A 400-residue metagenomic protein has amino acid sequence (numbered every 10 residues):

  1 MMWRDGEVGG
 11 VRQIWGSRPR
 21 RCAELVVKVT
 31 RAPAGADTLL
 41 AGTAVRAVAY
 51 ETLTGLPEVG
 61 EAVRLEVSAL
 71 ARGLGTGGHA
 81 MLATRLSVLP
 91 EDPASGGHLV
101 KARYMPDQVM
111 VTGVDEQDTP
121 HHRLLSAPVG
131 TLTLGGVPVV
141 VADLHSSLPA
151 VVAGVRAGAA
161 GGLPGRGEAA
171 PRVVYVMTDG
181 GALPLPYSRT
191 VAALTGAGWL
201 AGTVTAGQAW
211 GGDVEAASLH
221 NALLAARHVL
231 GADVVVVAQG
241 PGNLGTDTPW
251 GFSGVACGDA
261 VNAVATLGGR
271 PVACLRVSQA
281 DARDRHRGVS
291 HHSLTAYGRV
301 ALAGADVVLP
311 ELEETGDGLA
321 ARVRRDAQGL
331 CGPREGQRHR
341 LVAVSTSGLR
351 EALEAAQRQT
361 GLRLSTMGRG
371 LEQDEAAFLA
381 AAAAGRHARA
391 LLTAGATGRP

Functional and structural regions predicted by a protein language model:
M2-G136, A159-R172: Extended, charged alpha/beta regions that create polyanion-binding interfaces
W3, A62-V67, R338-P400: Extended hydrophobic packing segments that form well-structured cores
W3, C22, E51-E58, A142-S146 (+6 more regions): Conserved active-site and cofactor/substrate-binding residues in soluble primary-metabolism enzymes
D5, W15, R20, V45 (+4 more regions): Charge-biased, low-complexity intrinsically disordered regions
Q13, A62-S68, R72-G73, A153-G161 (+8 more regions): Generic secondary-structure signature for well-ordered alpha-helical cores
L74-G75, G161-P171, P271-R276, A282 (+2 more regions): Flexible, glycine/charged-enriched surface loops at secondary-structure junctions
T112-L219: Phosphate-binding glycine-rich loops and their immediate beta-loop-alpha structural context
T203-L223, V229, V236-A343, E354 (+1 more regions): A structural signal for small-residue-enriched, beta-sheet-centric alpha/beta enzyme cores and oligomeric scaffold folds
